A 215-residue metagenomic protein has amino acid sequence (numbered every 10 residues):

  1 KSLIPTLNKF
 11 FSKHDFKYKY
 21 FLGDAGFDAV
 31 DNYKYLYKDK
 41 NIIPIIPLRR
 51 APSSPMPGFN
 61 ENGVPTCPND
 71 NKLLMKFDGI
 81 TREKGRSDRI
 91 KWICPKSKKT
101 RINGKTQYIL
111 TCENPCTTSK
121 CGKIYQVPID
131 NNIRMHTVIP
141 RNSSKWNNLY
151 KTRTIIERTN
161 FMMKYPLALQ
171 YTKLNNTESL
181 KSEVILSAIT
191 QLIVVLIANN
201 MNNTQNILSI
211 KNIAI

Functional and structural regions predicted by a protein language model:
K1-H14: Active-site beta-loop-alpha junctions of metal-dependent nucleic acid enzymes, especially the RNase H-like/DDE
L3, Y18-A29, P44, I156-M163 (+1 more regions): Short, conserved catalytic/metal-binding motifs centered on acidic residues
A25, G58-W92, I129-N175: Short amphipathic alpha-helical "interface-anchor" segments enriched in bulky aromatics
D31-L36: A short acidic, amphipathic alpha-helical/loop segment
K40-L48: Short hydrophobic/aromatic-enriched beta-strand-loop microsegments
R50-P55: Short gly/pro/ser/thr-enriched loop/turn and capping motifs at secondary-structure boundaries
I93-V138: Long, low-complexity, polar/charged, intrinsically disordered or flexibly structured peripheral segments
N148-I215: Basic, amphipathic alpha-helical segments enriched in Lys/Arg and hydrophobic/aromatic residues
